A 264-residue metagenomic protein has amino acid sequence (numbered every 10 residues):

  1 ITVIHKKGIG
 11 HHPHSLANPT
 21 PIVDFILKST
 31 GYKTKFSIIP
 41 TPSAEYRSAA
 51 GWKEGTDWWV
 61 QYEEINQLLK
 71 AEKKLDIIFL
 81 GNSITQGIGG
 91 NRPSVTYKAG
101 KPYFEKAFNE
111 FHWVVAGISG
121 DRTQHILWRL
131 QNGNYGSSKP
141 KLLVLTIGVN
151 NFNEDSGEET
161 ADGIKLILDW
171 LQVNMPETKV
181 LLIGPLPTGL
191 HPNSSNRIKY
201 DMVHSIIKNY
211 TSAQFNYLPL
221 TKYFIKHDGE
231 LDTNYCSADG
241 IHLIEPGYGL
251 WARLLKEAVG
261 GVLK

Functional and structural regions predicted by a protein language model:
V3-Y32, P187-K264: Catalytic His-Asp segment of secreted/periplasmic serine-dependent ester chemistry enzymes
I4-H5, D76-G81, H112-G117, K141-I147 (+4 more regions): Structural recognition of the beta-strand scaffold that forms the well-ordered cores of secreted hydrolase catalytic
H14, N18, I118-T123, T160: Phosphate/oxyanion-binding active-site loops and adjacent basic polyanion-contact surfaces
A17, V23-L80, I84-P102, V262-K264: N-terminal secretory targeting modules
Q86-P102, T123-W170, N174, L181 (+1 more regions): Oxyanion-hole/transition-state-stabilizing segment in secreted/luminal serine hydrolases and related acyltransferases
P102-F111: Conserved helix-turn-beta segment immediately C-terminal to the redox Cys motif in thioredoxin-like folds
V114-A116, N150-G157, P192-S194, S237-I241: Second-shell loop/turn segments in exported
